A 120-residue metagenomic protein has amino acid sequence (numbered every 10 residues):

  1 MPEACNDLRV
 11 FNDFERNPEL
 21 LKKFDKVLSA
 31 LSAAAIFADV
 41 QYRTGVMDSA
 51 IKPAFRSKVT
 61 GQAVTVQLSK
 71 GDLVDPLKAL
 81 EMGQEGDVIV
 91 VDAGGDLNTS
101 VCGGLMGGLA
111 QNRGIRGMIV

Functional and structural regions predicted by a protein language model:
M1-L68, E81: Intrinsically disordered, low-complexity regions enriched in acidic/Ser/Thr/Pro/Gln residues
S32, V74, S100-V101: Residue-level recognition of alpha-helix initiation/capping sites
V46, G71, I115: Residue-level marker of positions within ordered structural domains that often coincide with functionally constrained
S49-P53, V74-L77, G104-L105: Glycine-rich, charged/polar anion/phosphate-binding loops that engage phosphate groups from diverse ligands
V66-L73, L97: Short, structured beta-strand/loop micro-motifs enriched in basic residues and often containing a Trp
A79-V120: Extracellular/luminal Protease-associated
